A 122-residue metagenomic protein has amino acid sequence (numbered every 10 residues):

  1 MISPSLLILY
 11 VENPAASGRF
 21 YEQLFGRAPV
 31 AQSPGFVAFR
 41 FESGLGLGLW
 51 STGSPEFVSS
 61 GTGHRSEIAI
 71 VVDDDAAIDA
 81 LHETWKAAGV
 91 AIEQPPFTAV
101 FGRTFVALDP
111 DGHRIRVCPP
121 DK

Functional and structural regions predicted by a protein language model:
M1-S5, R27-D75, D79-L108, P119-K122: Vicinal oxygen chelate
V11-N13: Conserved beta-strand-loop-alpha-helix junction that forms the acyl-donor binding cleft
A15-A16, A76: Short alpha-helical
S17-E22, W85, G112: Conserved active-site tyrosine of GNAT-family acetyltransferases
